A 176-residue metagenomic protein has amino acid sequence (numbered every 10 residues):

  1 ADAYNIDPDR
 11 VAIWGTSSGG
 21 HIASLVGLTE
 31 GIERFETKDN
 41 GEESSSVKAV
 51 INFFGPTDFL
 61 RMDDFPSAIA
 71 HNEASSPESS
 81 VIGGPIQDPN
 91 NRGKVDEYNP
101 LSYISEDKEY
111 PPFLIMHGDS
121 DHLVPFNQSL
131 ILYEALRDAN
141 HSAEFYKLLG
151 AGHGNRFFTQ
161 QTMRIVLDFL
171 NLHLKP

Functional and structural regions predicted by a protein language model:
A1-P66: Primarily recognizes the serine-hydrolase "nucleophile elbow" in alpha/beta-hydrolase and SGNH/GDSL folds
V26-E30, L132, F169: Hydrophobic residues on the short alpha-helix immediately C-terminal to a glycine-rich phosphate/catalytic loop
G27, R61-S105: Mobile cap/lid helix-loop segments that gate and shape the active-site cleft of serine hydrolases
K38-D58, Q87-L114: The feature captures the conserved acid-bearing segment of alpha/beta-hydrolase catalytic domains
L114-H117, D121: Short beta-strand/loop motif that positions the catalytic acidic residue of the alpha/beta-hydrolase fold
H122-I131: Conserved alpha/beta-hydrolase "acid-adjacent" motif
A151-Q160: Catalytic histidine-centered segment of alpha/beta-hydrolase-like enzymes
Q160-P176: Catalytic active-site module of serine/aspartate enzymes centered on a nucleophile-bearing elbow/loop
